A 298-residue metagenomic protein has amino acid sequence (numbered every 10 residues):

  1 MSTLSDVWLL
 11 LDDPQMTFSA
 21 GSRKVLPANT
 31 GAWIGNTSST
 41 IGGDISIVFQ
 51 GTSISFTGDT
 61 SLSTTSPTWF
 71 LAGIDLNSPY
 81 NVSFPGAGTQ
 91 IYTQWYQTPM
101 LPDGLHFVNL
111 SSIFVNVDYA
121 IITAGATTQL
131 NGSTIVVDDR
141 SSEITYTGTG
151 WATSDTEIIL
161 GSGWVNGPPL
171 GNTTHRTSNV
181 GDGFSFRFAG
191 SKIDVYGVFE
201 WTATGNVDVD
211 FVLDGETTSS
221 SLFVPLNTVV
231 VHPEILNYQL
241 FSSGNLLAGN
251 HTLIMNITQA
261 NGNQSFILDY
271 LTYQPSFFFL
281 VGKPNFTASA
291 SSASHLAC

Functional and structural regions predicted by a protein language model:
M1-L296: Glycan-recognition surfaces in beta-rich domains, encompassing non-catalytic CBMs and lectin-like receptor-binding
